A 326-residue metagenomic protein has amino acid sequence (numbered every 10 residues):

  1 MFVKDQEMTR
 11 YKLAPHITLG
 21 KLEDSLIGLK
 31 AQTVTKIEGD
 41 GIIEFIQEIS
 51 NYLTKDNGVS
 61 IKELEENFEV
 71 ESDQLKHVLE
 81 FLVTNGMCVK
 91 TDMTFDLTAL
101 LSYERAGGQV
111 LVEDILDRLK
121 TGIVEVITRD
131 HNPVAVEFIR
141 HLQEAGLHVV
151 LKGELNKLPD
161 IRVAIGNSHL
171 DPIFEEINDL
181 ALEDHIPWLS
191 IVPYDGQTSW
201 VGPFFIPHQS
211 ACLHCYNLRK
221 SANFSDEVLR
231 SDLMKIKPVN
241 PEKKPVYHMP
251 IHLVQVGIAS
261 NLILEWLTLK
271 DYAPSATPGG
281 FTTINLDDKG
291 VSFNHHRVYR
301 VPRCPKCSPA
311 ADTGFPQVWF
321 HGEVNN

Functional and structural regions predicted by a protein language model:
M1-V34: Long, low-complexity, charged/polar intrinsically disordered regions in eukaryotic proteins
F2-Q6, Y272-N326: Phosphate-binding loop/pocket of nucleotide- and phosphate-handling active sites
Q32-L147, Q197, F204-I206, W266 (+2 more regions): Long, charge-rich, low-complexity alpha-helical segments
T54-K55, D117-T121, E154-D160, L182-E183 (+1 more regions): Flexible, charged surface loops at secondary-structure boundaries
V126-N132, A164-H169, V192-P193: Structural motif
K152-L182, P187: Short, well-ordered secondary-structure micro-motifs within conserved domains or adaptor modules
N178-L182, S190-L213: Rossmann-fold NAD(P)-binding glycine/threonine-rich loop
S210-A273: Adenosine-phosphate binding glycine-rich loop
